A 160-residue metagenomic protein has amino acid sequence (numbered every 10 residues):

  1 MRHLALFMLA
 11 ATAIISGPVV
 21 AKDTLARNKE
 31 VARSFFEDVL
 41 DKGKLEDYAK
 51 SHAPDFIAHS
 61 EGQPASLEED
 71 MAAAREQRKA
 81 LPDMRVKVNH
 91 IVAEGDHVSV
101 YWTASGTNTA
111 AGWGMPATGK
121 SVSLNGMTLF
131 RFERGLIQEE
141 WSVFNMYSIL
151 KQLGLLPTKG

Functional and structural regions predicted by a protein language model:
A5-I15: Bacterial N-terminal signal peptides
S16-K50, P54, L156-G160: Short, low-complexity N-terminal intrinsically disordered segments enriched in polar/charged residues
L45-H97, T103: A solvent-exposed, acidic/Ser-Thr-rich amphipathic alpha-helical stretch
Q63-A65, A104-T107, F144-S148: Solvent-exposed loop/turn segments at secondary-structure junctions within structured extracellular/periplasmic domains
I91-V98, R131-I137: A short, structured loop/turn motif at beta-sheet edges
G106-R134: Exposed beta-sheet edge and beta->alpha loop/turn motif
Q138-G160: Low-complexity, intrinsically disordered terminal/linker segments enriched in charged and Gly/Pro repeats
